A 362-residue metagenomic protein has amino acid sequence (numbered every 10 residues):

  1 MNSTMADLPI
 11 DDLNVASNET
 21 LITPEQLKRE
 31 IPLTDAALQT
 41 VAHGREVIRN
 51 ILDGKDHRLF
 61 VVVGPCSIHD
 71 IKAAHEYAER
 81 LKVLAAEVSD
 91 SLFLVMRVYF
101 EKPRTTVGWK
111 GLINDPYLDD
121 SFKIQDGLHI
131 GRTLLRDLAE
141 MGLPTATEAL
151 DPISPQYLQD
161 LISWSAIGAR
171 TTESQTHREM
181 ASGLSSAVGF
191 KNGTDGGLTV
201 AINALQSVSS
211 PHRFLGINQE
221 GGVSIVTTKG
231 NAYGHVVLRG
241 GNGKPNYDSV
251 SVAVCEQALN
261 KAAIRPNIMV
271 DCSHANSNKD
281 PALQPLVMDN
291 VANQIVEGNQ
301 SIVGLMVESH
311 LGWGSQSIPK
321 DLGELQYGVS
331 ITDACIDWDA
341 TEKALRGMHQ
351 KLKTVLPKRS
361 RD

Functional and structural regions predicted by a protein language model:
N2, A6-D12, A78, S91-Y247 (+9 more regions): Active-site-facing alpha/beta catalytic cores
D11-D53: N- or domain-start disorder-to-order transition segments that initiate the globular core
V15-Q26, L33, F100-T106, K110-Q125 (+3 more regions): Domain-level signal for soluble alpha/beta catalytic cores
P24-P32, T228-N242, L325-V329: Gly-rich Lys/Arg/Thr-decorated short loops/hinges at beta-loop-alpha junctions or inter-strand turns that position
F60-A73, D333: Conserved phosphate/anionic-ligand binding catalytic regions in large, soluble enzymes, centered on
G64, V270, D337: Conserved, mostly hydrophobic/aromatic
V296-D362: Active-site or pore-adjacent capping/gating segments
